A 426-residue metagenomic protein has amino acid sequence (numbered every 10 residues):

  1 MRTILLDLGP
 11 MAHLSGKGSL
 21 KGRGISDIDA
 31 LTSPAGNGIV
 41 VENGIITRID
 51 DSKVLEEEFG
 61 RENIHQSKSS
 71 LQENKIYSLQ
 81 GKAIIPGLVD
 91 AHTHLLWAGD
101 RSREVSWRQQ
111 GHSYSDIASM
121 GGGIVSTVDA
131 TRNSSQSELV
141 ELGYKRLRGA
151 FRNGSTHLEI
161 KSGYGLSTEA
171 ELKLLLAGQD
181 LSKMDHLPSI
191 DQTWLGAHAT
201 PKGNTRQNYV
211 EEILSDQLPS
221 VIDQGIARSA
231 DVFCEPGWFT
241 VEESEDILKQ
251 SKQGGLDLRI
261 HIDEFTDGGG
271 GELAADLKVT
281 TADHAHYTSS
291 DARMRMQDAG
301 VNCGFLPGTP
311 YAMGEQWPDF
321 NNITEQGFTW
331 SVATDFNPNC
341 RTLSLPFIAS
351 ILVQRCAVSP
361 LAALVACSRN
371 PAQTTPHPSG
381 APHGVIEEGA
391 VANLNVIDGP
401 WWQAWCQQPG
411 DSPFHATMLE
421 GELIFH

Functional and structural regions predicted by a protein language model:
M1-N63: N-terminal metal-binding scaffold of metallo-dependent hydrolase/deaminase domains
I4, E73-S78, Q192, T417: Conserved beta-strand scaffold positions in the cores of enzyme catalytic domains, especially in NTP/NDP-utilizing
L8, I39, G44, G81 (+13 more regions): Divalent metal-coordination and catalytic microenvironments
K68, I76-L142: Metal-associated gating/positioning segment near the N- to mid-region
G122-G143, R148-G149, T156-G268: Metal-coordinating catalytic core of metallo-dependent amide/deamination hydrolases
F151, I222-D223, K252, A275 (+2 more regions): Non-catalytic positions within long, well-ordered alpha-helices that form the structural scaffold/packing of enzyme
D257-L258, D267-V385, V391, I397-W402 (+2 more regions): Active-site-adjacent C-terminal substructures of enzyme catalytic domains
F414-H426: Short peripheral tails and domain-boundary helices/loops at the edges of structured domains
